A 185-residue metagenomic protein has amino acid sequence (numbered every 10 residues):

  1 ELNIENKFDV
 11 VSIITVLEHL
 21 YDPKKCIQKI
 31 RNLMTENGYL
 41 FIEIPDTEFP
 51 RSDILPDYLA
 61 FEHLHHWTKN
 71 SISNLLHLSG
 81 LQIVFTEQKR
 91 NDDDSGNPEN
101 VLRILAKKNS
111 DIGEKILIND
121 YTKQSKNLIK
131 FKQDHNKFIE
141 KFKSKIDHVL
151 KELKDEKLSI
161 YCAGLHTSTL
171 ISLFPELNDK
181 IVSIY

Functional and structural regions predicted by a protein language model:
E1, H65, I83, H135-K143: Extended interfacial segments that mediate partner engagement and assembly in macromolecular machines
E1-I54, F61-L78, A106, S168-T169 (+2 more regions): Conserved SAM-binding loop
T15, I44, E87-Q88, C162-A163: Active-site proximal loops enriched in glycine and acidic residues that flank catalytic Cys/His/Asp and coordinate
R51-P56, N97-E99: Short aromatic-enriched loop/helix-cap "lid" or pocket-rim segments at secondary-structure transitions that line
H65, S95, A163: Aromatic-acidic/polar surface patches that form glycan- and anion
L81-D92: Conserved S-adenosyl-L-methionine
K89, G96-N109: Structured, non-catalytic alpha/beta "coupling" segments that mediate domain-domain communication and provide generic
R103-Y185: Hydrophobic, well-ordered beta-alpha structural blocks that scaffold small-molecule cofactor pockets
